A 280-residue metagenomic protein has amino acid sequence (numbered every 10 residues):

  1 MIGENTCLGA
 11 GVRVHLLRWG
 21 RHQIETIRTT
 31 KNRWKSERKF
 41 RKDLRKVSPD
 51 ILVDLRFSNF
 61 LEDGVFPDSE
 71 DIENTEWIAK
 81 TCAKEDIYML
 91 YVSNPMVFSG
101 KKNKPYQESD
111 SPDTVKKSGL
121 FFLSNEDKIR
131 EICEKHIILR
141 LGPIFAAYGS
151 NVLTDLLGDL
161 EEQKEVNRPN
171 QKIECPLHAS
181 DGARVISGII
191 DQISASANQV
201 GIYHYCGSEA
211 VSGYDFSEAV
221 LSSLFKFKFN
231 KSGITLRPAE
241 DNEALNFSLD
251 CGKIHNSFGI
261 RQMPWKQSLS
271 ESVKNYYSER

Functional and structural regions predicted by a protein language model:
M1-R21: N-terminal Rossmann NAD(P)H-binding glycine-rich loop of SDR-like oxidoreductase domains
I2, L55, M89-P95, L139-L141: SDR active-site strand-loop-helix element
G11, A183-V185, I189-D241, R280: Mid/C-terminal beta-alpha module of Rossmann-like enzyme folds, strongest in SDR-family dehydrogenases/epimerases
N32-T75, T81: NAD(P)H-binding glycine-rich loop region in Rossmannoid oxidoreductase-like domains and their noncatalytic homologs
D68, I72, K104-E126, A146 (+2 more regions): Short-chain dehydrogenase/reductase
E76-V115: Conserved Rossmann-fold NAD(P)-dependent oxidoreductase catalytic core, especially the SDR/UDP-sugar
D127-E174, D181, S187-G188: NAD(P)-dependent short-chain dehydrogenase/reductase
W265-R280: Amphipathic terminal alpha-helices
